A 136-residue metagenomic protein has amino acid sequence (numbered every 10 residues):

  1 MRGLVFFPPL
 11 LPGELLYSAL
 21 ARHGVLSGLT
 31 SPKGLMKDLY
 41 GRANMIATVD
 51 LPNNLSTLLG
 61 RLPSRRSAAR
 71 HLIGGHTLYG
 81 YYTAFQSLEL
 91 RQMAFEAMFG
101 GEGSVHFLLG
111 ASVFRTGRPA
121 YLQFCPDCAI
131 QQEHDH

Functional and structural regions predicted by a protein language model:
M1-P119: A structured, charge-rich N-terminal accessory region that forms the first stable segment of a protein and links
F124-A129: Short, cysteine/histidine-rich loop/knuckle motifs that typically chelate Zn2+
H134-D135: Short, non-ligating residues that shape and space the ligands of small metal-coordination modules and catalytic
